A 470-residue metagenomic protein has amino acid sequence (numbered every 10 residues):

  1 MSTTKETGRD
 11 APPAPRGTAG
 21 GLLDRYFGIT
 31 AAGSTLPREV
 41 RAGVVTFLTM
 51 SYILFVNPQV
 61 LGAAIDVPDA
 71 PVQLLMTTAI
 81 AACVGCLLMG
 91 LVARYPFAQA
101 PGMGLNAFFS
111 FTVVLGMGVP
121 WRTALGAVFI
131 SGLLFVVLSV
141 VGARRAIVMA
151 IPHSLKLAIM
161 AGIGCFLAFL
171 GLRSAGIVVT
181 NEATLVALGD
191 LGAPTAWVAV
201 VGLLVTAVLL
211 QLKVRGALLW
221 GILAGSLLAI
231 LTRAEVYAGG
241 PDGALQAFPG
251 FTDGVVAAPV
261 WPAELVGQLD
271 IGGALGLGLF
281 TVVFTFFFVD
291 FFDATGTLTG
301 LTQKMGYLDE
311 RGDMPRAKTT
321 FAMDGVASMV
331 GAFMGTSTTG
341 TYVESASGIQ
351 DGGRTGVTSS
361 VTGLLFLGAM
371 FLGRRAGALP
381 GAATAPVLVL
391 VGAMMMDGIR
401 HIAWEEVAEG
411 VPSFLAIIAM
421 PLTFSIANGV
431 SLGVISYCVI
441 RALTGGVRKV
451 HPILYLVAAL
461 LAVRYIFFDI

Functional and structural regions predicted by a protein language model:
S2-Q73, V186-L188, I222, S226-K318 (+1 more regions): Helix-loop-helix hairpins and the membrane-proximal interhelical loops of multi-pass alpha-helical transport proteins
A19-I53, N57, A82, G102-F111 (+2 more regions): Helix-loop-helix junctions within the multi-pass membrane cores of secondary transporters/permeases
A32-G43, V67, P71-L75, A79 (+21 more regions): Hydrophobic, aromatic-rich alpha-helical transmembrane segments and their membrane-interface anchor motifs
V40, V60, I147, G216 (+3 more regions): Residue-level signature of catalytic and energy-coupling elements of molecular machines, predominantly ATP/GTP-dependent
V44-S51, V84-L87, L91, A168 (+4 more regions): Hydrophobic/aromatic residues within the transmembrane alpha-helices of Major Facilitator Superfamily
A81-M103: Juxtamembrane transmembrane-helix boundary signature
M117-L231, E235, S360-I470: Membrane-embedded alpha-helical modules
K213, F287-D290, A294, A322 (+3 more regions): Hydrophobic transmembrane-helix microenvironments that flank and shape a buried ionizable site
